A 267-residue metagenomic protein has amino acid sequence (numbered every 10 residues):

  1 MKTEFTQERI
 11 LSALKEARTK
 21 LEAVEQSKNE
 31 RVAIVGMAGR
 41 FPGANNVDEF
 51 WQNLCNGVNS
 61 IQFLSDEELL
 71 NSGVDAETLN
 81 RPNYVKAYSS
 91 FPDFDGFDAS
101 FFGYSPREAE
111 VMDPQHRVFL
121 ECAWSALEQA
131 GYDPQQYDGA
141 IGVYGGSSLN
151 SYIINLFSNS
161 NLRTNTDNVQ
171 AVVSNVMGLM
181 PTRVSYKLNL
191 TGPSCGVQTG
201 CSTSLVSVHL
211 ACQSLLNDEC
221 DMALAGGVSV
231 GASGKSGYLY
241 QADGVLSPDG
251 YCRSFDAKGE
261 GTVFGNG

Functional and structural regions predicted by a protein language model:
K2-R9, A38: Flexible catalytic loop/linker elements that gate and position reactive groups at enzyme active sites
T6-A13, K20-A23, S27: Heptad-repeat coiled-coil/leucine-zipper oligomerization helices
E22-G259, F264: Cys-dependent condensing catalytic cores that perform Claisen condensation/acyl-transfer in fatty-acid/polyketide
G267: Glycine-rich phosphate-binding loop of ATP-grasp-fold ATP-dependent ligases
